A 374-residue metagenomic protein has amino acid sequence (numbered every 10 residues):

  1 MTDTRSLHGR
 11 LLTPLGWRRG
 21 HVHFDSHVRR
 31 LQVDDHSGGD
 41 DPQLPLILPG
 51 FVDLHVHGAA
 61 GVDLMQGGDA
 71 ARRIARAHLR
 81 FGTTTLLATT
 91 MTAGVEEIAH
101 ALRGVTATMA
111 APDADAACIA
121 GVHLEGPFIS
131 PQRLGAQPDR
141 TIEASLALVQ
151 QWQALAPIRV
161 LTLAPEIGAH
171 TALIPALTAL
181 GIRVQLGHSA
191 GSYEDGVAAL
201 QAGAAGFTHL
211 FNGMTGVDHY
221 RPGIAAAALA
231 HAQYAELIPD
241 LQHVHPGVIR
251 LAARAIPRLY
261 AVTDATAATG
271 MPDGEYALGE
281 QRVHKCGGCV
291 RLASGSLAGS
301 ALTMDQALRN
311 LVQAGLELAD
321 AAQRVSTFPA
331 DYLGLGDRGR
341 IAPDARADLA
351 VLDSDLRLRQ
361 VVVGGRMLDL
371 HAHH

Functional and structural regions predicted by a protein language model:
M1-S37, V362, R366, H371-H373: N-terminal metal-binding scaffold of metallo-dependent hydrolase/deaminase domains
T2-H8, V33-R72, R76: Replace "His-x-His-based motif
G9, D331, R340-H374: C-terminal cap of metal-dependent C-N hydrolases
L46-I47, L54, L64-C118, R140-A154 (+1 more regions): Alpha-helical scaffold segments that flank or form the walls of functional sites
H57, R72-A101, A117-S130, A156-E166 (+5 more regions): Divalent metal-dependent hydrolysis catalytic cores, especially in the metallo-beta-lactamase
R76-L87, V95, P131-P157, A198-M214 (+2 more regions): Active-site gating loops and adjacent loop-to-helix segments of metal-dependent hydrolytic enzymes
Q153-D273: Active-site core of metal-dependent hydrolases
A226-Y234, A255-T263, A268-A345, L349-L352: His/Asp/Glu-enriched, well-ordered alpha-helical/loop segment that forms or immediately abuts the divalent-metal
